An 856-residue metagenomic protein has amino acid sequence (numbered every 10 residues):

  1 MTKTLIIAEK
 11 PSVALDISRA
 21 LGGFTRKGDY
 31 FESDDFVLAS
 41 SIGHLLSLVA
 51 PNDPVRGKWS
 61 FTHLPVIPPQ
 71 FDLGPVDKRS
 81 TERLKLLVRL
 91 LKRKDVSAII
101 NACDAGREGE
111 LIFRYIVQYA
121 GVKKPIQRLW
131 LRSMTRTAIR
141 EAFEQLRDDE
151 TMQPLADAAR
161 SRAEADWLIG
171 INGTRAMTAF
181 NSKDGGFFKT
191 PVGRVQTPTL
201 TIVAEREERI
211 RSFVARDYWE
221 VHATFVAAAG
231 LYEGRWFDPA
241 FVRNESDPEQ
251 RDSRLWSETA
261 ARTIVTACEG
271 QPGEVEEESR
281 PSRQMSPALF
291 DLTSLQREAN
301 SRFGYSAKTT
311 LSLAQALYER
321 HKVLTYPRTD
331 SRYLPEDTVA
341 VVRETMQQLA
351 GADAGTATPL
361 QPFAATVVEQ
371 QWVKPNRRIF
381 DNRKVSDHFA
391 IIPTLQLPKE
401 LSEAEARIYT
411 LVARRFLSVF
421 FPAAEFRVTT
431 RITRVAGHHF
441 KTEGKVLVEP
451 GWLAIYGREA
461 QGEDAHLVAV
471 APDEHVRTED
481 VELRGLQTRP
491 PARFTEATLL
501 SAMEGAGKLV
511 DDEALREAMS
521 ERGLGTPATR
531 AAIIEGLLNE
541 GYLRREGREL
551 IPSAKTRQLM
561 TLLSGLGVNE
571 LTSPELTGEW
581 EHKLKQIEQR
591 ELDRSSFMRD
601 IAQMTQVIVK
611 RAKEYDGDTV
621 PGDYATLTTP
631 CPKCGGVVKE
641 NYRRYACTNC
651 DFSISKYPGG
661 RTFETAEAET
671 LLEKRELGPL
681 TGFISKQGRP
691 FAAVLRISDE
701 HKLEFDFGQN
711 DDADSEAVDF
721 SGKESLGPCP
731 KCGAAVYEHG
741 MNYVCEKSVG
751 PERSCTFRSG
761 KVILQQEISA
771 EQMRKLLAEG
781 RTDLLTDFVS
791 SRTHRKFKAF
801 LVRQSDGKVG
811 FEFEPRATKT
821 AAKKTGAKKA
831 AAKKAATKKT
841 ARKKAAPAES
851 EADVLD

Functional and structural regions predicted by a protein language model:
M1-I171, D247, R251, E479 (+1 more regions): Intrinsically disordered, low-complexity regulatory segments
T2-L5, L91, T174, S212 (+6 more regions): Basic, low-complexity terminal or inter-domain segments flanking catalytic cores
P11-S18, D35-I42, F61, D77-V88 (+22 more regions): Amphipathic alpha-helical transducer elements in NTP-driven molecular machines
A138-A223, R280: C-terminal or mid-to-C-terminal helical accessory/interaction module adjacent to the motor/catalytic core
D184-F187, P191, V203-S257, R302: C-terminal helical "lid" subdomain and adjoining coupling/linker elements of P-loop NTPases
F213-W236, Q271-L313, T495, A514-E521: C-terminal accessory/connector segments of nucleic-acid motor ATPases
E245-F290: Metal- or metallocofactor-binding catalytic centers and their adjacent structured scaffolds across diverse enzyme
